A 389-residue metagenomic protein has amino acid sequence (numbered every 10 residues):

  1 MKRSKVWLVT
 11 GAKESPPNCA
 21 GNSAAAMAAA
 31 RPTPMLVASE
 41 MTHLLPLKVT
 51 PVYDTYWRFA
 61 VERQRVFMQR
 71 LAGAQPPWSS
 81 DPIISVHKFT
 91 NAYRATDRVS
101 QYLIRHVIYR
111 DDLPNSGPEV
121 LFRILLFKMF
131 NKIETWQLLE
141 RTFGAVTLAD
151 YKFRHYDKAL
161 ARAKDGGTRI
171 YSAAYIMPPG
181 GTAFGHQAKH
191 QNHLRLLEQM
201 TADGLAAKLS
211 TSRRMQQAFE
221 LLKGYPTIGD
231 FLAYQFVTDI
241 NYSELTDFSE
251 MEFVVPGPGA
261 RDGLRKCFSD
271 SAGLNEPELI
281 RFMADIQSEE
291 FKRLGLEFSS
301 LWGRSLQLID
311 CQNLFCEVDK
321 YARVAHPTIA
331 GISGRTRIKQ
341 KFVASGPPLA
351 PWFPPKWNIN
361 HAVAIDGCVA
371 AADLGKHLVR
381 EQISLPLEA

Functional and structural regions predicted by a protein language model:
K2-A183, K356-A389: Structure-specific DNA junction-binding interface
G117, T211, M215, F253-G257: Active-site-proximal structural scaffolding
I124-K132, L222-Y225, I240, L264-F268: Generic structural signal for hydrophobic core residues of well-folded globular domains
I176-P226: Helix-hairpin-helix/helix-loop-helix acidic hairpins
E220, A233-V237: Long, contiguous internal "core" modules enriched in hydrophobic/ aromatic residues
I240-L296: Phosphate-backbone recognition surface of nucleic-acid-processing proteins
F291-A389: Low-complexity, acidic/Ser/Thr- and charged residue-rich accessory regions of DNA metabolism proteins
